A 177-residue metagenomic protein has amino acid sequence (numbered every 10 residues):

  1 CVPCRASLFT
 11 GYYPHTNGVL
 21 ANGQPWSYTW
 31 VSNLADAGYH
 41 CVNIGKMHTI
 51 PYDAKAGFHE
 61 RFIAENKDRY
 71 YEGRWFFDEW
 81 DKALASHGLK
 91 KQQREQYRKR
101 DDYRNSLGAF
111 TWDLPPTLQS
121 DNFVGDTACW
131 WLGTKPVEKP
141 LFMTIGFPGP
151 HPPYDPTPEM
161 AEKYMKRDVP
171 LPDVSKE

Functional and structural regions predicted by a protein language model:
C1-E177: Formylglycine-dependent sulfatase
